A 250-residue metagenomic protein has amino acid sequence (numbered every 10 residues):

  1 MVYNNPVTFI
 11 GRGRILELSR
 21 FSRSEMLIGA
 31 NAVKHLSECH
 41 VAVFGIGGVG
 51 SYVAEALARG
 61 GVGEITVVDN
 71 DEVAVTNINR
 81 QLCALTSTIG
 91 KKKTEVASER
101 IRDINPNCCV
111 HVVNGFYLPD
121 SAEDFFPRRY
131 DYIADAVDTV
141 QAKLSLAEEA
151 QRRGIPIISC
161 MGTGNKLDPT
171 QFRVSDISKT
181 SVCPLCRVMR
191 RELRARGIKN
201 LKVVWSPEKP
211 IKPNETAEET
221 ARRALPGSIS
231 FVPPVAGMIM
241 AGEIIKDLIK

Functional and structural regions predicted by a protein language model:
V2-V41: N-terminal charged helix/coil linker that caps or initiates catalytic domains
N4-E17, F126-Y132, V137, A142-S145 (+4 more regions): Glycine-rich phosphate/adenylate-binding loop
V43-G45, V68: Conserved N-terminal Rossmann-fold NAD(P)-binding element of oxidoreductases
V49: Hydrophobic/small residue at the entry helix of a nucleotide-binding pocket
R59-E64: Conserved S-adenosyl-L-methionine
V67-N105: Glycine-rich phosphate-binding loop and adjoining beta1-alpha1-beta2 segment of Rossmann-like nucleotide-binding folds
N114-A122: Conserved SAM/SAH-binding loop
